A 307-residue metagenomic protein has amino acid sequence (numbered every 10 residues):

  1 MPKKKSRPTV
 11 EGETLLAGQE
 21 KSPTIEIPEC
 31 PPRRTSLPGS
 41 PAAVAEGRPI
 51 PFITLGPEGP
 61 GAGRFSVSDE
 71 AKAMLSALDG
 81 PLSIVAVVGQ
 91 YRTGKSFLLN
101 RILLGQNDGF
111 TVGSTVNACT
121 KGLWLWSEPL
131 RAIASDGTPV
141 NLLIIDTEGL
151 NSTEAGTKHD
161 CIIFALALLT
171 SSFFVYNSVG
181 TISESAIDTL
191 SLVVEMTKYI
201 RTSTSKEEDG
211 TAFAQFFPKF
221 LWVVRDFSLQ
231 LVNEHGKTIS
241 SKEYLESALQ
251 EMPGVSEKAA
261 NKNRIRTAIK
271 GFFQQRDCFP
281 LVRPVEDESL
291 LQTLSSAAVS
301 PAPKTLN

Functional and structural regions predicted by a protein language model:
P2-N307: Conserved GTPase G-domain substructure that encodes guanine base recognition and part of the catalytic core, centered
